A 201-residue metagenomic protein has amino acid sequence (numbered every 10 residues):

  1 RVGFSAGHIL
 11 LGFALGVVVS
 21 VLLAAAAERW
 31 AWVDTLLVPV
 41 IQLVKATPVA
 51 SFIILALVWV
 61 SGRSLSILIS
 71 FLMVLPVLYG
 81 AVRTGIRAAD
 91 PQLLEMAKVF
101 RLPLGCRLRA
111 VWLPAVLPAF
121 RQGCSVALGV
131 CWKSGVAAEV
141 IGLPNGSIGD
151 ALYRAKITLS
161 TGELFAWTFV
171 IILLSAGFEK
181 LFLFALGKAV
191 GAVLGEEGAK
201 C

Functional and structural regions predicted by a protein language model:
R1-A14: Periplasmic/extracellular loop-to-transmembrane helix junction in inner-membrane transport proteins
G3, V33-L37, S64, L68-F71 (+6 more regions): Alpha-helical membrane-protein architecture signal
L11-I41, I54: Transmembrane-helix boundary motif in ABC transporter permease subunits
A31, Q122, A166-C201: C-terminal transmembrane helix and the adjacent membrane-cytosol boundary/short C-terminal tail of inner/organellar
Q42-V77, T84: Generic hydrophobic transmembrane alpha-helix motif, especially the helices
V58, I86, K133-I171, L194-K200: Glycine-rich helix-loop "coupling/hinge" segments at transmembrane-helix boundaries in multipass transporters
L68, L72, L104-A138, A166 (+2 more regions): Transmembrane alpha-helices
A81-F120, L152: Short cytoplasmic-facing helical segments at TM-TM junctions of multi-pass membrane proteins
